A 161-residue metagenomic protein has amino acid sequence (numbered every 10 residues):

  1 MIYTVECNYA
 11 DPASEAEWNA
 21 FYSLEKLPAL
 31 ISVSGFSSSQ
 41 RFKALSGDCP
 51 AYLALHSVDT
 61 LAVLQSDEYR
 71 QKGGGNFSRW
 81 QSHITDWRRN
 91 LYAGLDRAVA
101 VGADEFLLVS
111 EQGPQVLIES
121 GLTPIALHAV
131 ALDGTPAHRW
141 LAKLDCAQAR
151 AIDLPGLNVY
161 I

Functional and structural regions predicted by a protein language model:
M1-I161: Macromolecular interaction modules
